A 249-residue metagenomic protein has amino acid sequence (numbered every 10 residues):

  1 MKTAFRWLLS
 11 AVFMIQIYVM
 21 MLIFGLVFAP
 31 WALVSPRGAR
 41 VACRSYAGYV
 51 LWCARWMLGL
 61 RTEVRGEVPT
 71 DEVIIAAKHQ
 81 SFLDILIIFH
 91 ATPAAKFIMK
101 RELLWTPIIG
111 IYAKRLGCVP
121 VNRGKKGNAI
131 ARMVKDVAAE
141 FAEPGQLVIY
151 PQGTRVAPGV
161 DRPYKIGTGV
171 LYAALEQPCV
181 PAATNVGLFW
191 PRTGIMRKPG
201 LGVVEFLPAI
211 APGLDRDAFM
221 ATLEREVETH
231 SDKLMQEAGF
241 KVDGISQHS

Functional and structural regions predicted by a protein language model:
M1-M21: Compositionally biased, charge-rich terminal segments
T3-W7, V121, A129: Juxtamembrane loop-helix boundary motifs flanking transmembrane segments in multi-pass membrane proteins
A4, I130-S249: Non-catalytic C-terminal accessory region of glycerolipid acyltransferases and related lyso-lipid remodeling enzymes
M21-C43, G48, R55-M57, E72-K126: Catalytic core of membrane glycerolipid acyltransferases/transacylases, capturing the structured, soluble-facing
A54-R55, A113, E140, Y172: A generic structural signal for well-ordered alpha-helical segments
L58-G66: Membrane-helix interfacial anchor on the cytosolic side
L60, C118, Q177: Short glycine/serine/threonine/alanine-rich loop segments
